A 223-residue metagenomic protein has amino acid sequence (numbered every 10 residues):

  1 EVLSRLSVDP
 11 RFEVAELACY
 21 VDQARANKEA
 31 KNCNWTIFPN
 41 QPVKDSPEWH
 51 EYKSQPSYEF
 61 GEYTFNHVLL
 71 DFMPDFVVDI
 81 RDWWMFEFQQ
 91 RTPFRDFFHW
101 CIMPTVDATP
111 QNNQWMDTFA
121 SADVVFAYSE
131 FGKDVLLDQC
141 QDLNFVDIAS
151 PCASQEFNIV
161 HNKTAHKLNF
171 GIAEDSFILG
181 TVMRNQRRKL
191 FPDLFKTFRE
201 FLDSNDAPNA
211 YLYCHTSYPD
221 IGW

Functional and structural regions predicted by a protein language model:
E1-R25, F72: N-terminal subdomain of nucleotide-sugar transferases
C19-Q23, N209-W223: Glycosyltransferase donor-sugar binding loop
K28-V124, E130-F131: Extended catalytic core of nucleotide-activated donor transferases of GT-like folds
M103, Y128, A149, T181-N185 (+1 more regions): Short hydrophobic "strand-cap" motifs at the C-terminus of beta-strands
S121-N162: Donor nucleotide-sugar binding/catalytic pocket of nucleotide-sugar-dependent glycosyltransferases
N158-I172: A short helix/loop element that forms part of the nucleotide-sugar donor recognition site in Leloir-type
A173-K189, F195-F198, L212-C214: Conserved donor-binding/catalytic core segment of Leloir-type glycosyltransferases
Q186-F191, L202, A207, I221-G222: A short, basic/aromatic alpha-helical/loop segment that forms part of the nucleotidyl-sugar donor-binding site
